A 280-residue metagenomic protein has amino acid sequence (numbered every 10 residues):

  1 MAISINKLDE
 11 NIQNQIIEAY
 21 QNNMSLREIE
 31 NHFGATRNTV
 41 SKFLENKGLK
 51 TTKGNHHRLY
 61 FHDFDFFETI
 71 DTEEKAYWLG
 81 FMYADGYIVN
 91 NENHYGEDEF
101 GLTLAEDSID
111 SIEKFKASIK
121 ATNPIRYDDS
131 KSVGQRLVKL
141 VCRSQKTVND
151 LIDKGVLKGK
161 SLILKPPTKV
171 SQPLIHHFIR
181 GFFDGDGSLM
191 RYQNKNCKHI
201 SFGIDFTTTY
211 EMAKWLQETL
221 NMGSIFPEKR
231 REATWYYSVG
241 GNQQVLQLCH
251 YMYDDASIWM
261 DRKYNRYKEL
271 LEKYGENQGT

Functional and structural regions predicted by a protein language model:
M1-T280: Internal intein/HINT superfamily modules and their associated LAGLIDADG
